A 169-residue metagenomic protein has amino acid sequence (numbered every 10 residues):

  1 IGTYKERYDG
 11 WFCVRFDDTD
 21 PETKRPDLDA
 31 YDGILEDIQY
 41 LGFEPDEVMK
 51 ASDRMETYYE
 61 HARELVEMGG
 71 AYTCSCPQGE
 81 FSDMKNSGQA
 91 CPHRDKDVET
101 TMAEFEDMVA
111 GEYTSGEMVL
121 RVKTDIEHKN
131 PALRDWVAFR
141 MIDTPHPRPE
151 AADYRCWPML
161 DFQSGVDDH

Functional and structural regions predicted by a protein language model:
I1-K96: N-terminal Rossmann-like or analogous alpha/beta NTP/dinucleotide-binding catalytic cores that position adenine
D20-P21, K50, E64-H169: Active-site cores that bind ATP or allylic diphosphates and position pyrophosphate for catalysis
